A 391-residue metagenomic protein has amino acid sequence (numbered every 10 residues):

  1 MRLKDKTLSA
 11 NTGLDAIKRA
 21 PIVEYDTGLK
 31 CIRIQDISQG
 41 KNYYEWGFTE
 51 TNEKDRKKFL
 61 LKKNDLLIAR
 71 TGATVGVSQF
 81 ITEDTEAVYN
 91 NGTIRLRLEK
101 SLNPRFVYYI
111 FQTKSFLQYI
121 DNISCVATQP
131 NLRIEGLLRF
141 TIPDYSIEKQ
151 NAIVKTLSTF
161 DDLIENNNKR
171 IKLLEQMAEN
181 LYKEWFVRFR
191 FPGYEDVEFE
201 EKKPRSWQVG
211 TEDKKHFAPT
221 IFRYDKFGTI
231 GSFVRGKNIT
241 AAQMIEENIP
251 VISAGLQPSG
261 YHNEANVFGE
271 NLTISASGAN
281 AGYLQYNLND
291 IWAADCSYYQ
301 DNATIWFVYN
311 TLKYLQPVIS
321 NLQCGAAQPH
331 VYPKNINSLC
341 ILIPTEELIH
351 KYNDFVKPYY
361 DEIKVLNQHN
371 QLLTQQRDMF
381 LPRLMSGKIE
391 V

Functional and structural regions predicted by a protein language model:
M1-D15, R139-A254, E346-H350, D354-L384 (+1 more regions): Non-catalytic DNA-recognition/assembly elements of restriction-modification systems
M1-R2, A87-I94, C125-V154, I291-D295 (+1 more regions): A short glycine-rich beta-alpha junction/loop motif
K4-P21, K30, Q35-K63, W207-K214 (+2 more regions): Sequence-specific dsDNA recognition surfaces
R33-I34, T51-K114, S253-N337: A short beta-sheet element
K54, V234, G278, L342-I343: Charge-rich amphipathic alpha-helical interaction elements
D55, V126, H216-A218, G325: Short, solvent-exposed loop/turn positions at domain surfaces that link secondary-structure elements or cap domain
S124-C125, R188: Active-site region of PLP-dependent enzymes
